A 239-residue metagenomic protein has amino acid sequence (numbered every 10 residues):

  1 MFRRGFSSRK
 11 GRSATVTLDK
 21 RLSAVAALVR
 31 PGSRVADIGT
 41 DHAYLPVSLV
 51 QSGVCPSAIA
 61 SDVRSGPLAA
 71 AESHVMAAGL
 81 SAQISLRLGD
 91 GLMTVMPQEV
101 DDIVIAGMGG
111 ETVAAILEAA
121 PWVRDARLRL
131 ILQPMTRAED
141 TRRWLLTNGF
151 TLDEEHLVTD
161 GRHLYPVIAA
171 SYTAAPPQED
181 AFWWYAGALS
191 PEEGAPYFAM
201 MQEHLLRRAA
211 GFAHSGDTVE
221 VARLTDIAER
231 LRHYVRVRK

Functional and structural regions predicted by a protein language model:
F2, R9-S33, V47: S-adenosyl-L-methionine
K10-R12, T17-L18, M93, E99 (+1 more regions): Class I S-adenosyl-L-methionine
G32-D41: Conserved class I S-adenosyl-L-methionine
H42-C55: Conserved SAM-binding loop of SAM-dependent methyltransferases across substrates and taxa, primarily the Class I
G53-V54, M76-S81, V123-D125: Short helix-capping segments at alpha-helix termini
S57-D62: Conserved SAM-binding motif I beta-strand of class I
S65, A69-Q98: S-adenosyl-L-methionine
V100-G107: Short SAM/SAH-binding signature in class I
